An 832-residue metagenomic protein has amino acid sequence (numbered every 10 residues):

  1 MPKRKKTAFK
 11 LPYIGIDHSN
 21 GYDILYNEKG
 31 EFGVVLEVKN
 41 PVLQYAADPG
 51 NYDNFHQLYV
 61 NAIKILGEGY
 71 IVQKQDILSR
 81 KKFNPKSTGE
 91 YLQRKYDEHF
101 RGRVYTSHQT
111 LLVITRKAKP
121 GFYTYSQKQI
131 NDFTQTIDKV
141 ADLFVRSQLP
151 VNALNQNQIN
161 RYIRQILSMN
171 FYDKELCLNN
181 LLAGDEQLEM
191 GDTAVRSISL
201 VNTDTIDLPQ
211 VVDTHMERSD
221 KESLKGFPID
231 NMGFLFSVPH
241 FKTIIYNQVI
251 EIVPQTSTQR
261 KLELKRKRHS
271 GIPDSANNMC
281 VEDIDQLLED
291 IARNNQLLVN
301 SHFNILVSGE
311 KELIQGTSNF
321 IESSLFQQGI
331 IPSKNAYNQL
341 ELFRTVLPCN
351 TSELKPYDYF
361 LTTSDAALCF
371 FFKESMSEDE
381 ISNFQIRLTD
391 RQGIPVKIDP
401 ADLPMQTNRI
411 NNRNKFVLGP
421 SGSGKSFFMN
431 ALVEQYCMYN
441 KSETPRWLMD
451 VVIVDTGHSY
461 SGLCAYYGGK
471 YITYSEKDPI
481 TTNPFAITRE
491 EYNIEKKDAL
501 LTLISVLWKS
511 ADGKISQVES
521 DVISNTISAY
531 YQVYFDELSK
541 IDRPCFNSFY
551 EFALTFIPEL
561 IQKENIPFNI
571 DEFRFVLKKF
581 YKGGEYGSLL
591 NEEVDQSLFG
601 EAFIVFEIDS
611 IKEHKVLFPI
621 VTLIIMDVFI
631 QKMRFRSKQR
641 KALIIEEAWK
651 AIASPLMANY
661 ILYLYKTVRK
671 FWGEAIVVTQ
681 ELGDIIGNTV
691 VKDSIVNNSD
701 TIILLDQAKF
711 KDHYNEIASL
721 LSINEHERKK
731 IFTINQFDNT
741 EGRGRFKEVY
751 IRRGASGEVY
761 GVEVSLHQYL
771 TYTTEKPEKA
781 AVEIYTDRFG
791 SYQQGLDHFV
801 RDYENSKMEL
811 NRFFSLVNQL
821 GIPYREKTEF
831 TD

Functional and structural regions predicted by a protein language model:
M1-E374: Extended, folded cores of ATP/NTP-driven motor/assembly subunits in large transport and secretion machines
Y52-I65, I330, L342-V396, P400-D402 (+7 more regions): P-loop NTPase motor domains
V417: Hydrophobic anchor at the beta1->P-loop junction of P-loop NTPases
S421: The conserved Walker
K425: Conserved lysine of the Walker
F428: Hydrophobic positions on the alpha1 helix immediately C-terminal to the Walker A/P-loop
Q435-V452: Post-Walker A helix-loop "phosphate-sensing" segment adjacent to the P-loop in P-loop NTPases
G469-I472, V690-L705: A short helix-turn-beta junction within AAA+ P-loop NTPase domains corresponding to the substrate/partner-engaging
